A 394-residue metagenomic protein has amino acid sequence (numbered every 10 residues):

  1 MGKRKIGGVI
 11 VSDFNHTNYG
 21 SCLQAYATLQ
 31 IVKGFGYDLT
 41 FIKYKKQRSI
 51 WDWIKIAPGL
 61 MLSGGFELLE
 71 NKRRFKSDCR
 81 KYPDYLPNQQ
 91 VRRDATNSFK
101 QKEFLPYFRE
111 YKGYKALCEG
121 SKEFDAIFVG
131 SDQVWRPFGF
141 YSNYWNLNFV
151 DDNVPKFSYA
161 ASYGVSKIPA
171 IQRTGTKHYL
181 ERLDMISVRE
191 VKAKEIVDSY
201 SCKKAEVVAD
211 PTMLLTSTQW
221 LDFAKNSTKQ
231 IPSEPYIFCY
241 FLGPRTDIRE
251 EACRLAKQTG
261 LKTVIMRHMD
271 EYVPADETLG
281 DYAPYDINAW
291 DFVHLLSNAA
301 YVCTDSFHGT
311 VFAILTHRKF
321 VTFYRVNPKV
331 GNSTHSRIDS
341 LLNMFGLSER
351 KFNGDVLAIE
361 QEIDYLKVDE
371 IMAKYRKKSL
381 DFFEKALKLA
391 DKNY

Functional and structural regions predicted by a protein language model:
M1-Y394: Active-site anion-handling motifs in enzyme catalytic cores
